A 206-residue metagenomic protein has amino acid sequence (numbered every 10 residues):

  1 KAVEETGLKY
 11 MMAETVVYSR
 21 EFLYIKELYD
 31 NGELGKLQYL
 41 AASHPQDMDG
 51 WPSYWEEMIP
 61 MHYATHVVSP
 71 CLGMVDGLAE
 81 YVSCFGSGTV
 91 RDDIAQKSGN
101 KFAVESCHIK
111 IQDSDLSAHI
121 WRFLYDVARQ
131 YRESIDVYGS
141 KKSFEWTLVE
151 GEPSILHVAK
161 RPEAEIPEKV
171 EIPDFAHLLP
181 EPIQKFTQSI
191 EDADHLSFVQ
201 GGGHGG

Functional and structural regions predicted by a protein language model:
K1-S53, E57-P60, V67: A contiguous active-site-proximal alpha/beta segment in oxidoreductase catalytic domains
E5-T6, K36, L78, S114 (+1 more regions): Structured helix-beta-strand junction loops
V16-Y18, S43-M48, G86-R91, L124-V127 (+2 more regions): Glycine-rich beta-alpha junction loops
V17, E21, Y63, K101 (+1 more regions): Soluble or luminal CAZymes and related metallo-dependent hydrolases
L37-L40, A118-R122, W146-T147: Beta-strand scaffold of nucleotide-dependent catalytic cores
Y39, S106-H108, D136: Conserved hydrophobic/aromatic beta-strand scaffold that supports enzyme active sites
D49-R132: Rossmann-like dinucleotide-binding domain that binds NAD(P)(H)
R91, I111, D136, K141-G206: C-terminal glycine/acidic-rich active-site capping loop/insertion
